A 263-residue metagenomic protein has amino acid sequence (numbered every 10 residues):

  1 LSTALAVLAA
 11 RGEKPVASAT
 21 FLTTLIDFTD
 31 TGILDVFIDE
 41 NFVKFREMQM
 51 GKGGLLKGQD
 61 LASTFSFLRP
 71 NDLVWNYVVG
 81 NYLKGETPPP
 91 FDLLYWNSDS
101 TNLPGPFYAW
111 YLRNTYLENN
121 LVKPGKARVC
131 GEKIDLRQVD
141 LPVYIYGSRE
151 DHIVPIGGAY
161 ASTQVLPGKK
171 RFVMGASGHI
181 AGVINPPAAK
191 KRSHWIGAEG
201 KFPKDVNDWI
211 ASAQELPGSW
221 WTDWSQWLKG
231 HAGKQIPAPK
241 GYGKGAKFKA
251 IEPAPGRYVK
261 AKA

Functional and structural regions predicted by a protein language model:
A4-Y108, N119, K229-A263: Alpha/beta-hydrolase-fold enzymes
T87-L94, V139-L141, G200-D205: Short acidic (Asp/Glu) and glycine-rich catalytic loops that position anionic groups and cofactors
N97-I134, L141-P142: Mobile cap/lid helix-loop segments that gate and shape the active-site cleft of serine hydrolases
L112, S162, L166-P203: Catalytic histidine neighborhood in serine/cysteine hydrolases with alpha/beta-hydrolase-type architecture
V139, I145-G147, D151: Short beta-strand/loop motif that positions the catalytic acidic residue of the alpha/beta-hydrolase fold
H152-G158: Conserved alpha/beta-hydrolase "acid-adjacent" motif
K201-P217, W221-S225: A conserved mid-domain beta-alpha-beta active-site/ligand-binding segment of alpha/beta enzyme cores
